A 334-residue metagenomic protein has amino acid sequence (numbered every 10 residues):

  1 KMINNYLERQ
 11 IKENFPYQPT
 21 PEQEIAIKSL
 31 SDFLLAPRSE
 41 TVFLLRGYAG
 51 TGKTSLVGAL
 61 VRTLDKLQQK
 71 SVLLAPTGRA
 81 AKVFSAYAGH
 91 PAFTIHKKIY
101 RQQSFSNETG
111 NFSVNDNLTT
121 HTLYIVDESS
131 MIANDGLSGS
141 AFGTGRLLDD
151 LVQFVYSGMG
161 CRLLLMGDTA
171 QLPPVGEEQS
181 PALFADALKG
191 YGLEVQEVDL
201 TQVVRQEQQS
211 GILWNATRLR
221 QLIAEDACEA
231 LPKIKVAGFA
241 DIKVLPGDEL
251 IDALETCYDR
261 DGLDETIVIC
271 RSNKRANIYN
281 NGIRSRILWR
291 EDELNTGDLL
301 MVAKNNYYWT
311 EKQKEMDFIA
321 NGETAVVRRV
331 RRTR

Functional and structural regions predicted by a protein language model:
K1-M2, Q23, G52, K70-V72 (+1 more regions): Long, low-complexity, intrinsically disordered N-terminal extensions of eukaryotic proteins, enriched
I3-T41: Conserved pre-motif I regulatory segment
Y6-L7, L30, R38, V155-C161 (+2 more regions): Conserved helicase motor core of P-loop NTPases
F15-P16, L73, N115, E291 (+1 more regions): Short basic coil micro-motifs at the edges of alpha-helical modules that engage polyanionic partners
Y17-E24, S138-R146, V244-E249: Conserved phosphate-coordination/catalytic loops
P19, L73, V268: Conserved SAM-binding loop
Q23, T77, S272: Short, conserved phosphate/pyrophosphate- and ester-handling motifs at nucleotide-, phospho-/glycolipid
I27-K28, D32, P37-A230: ASCE P-loop NTPase helicase motor core
